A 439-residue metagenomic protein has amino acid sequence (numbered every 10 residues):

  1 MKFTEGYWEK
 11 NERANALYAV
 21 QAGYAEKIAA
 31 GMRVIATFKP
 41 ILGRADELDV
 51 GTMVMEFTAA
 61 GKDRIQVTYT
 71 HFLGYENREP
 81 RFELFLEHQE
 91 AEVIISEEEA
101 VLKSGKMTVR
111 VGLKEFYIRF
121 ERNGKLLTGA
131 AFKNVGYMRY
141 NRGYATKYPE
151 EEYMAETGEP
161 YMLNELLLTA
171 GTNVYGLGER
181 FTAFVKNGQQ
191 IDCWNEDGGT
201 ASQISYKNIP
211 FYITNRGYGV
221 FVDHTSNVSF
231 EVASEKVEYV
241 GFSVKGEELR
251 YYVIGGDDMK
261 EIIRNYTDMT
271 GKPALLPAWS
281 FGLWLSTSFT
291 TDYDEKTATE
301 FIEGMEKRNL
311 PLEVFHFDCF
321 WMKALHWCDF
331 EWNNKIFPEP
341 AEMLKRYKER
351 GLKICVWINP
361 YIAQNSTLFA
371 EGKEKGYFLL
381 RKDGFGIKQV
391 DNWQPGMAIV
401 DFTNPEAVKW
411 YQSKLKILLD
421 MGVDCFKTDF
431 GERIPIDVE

Functional and structural regions predicted by a protein language model:
M1-E5, F38-K39, E47-D49, T70-F72 (+5 more regions): Catalytic and substrate-binding clefts that recognize carbohydrates or anionic sugar/phosphate headgroups
F3-E56, D63: N-terminal-proximal low-complexity accessory segments that begin disordered and transition into the first
I28-G31, T58-R64, G105, L113-E115 (+1 more regions): Short, solvent-exposed coil/turn segments at beta-strand boundaries
V54-N77: Short, compositionally biased leader-like segments
T70-F72, E79-F82, P311-E439: Aromatic- and carboxylate-enriched substrate-binding clefts and catalytic-loop regions of carbohydrate-active enzymes
F289-K296, W332-P338: Acidic-and-aromatic substrate-binding clefts and catalytic sites of carbohydrate-active enzymes
D292-K307, A407-I417: Short, acidic/polar
